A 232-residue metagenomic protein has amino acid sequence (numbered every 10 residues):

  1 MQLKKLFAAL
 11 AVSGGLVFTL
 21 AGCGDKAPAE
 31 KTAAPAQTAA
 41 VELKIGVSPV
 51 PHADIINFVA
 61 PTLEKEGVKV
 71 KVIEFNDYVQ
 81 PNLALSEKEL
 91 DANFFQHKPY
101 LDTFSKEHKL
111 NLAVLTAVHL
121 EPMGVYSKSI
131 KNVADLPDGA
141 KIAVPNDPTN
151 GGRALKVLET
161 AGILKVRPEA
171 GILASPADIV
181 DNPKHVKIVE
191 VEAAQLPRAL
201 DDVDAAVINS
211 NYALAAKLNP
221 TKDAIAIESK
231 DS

Functional and structural regions predicted by a protein language model:
M1-L10: Bacterial N-terminal signal peptides that target proteins for export
L20-A33: Bacterial lipoprotein signal-peptidase II cleavage site
T38-V50, V68-E74, K141-I142: Short, well-ordered beta-strand elements
V72-L83, A170-R198: Short helix-initiation/N-cap motifs at beta->coil->alpha
Y78-K109, K131, A213-A215: Pocket-flanking alpha-helical
S86-Q96, A140, I163, K184-K187 (+1 more regions): Alpha-to-beta junction loops
L115-L164: A conserved helix-loop-strand patch within extracytoplasmic ligand-binding domains of the periplasmic binding
A117-S127, L214-S232: Periplasmic-binding protein-like
